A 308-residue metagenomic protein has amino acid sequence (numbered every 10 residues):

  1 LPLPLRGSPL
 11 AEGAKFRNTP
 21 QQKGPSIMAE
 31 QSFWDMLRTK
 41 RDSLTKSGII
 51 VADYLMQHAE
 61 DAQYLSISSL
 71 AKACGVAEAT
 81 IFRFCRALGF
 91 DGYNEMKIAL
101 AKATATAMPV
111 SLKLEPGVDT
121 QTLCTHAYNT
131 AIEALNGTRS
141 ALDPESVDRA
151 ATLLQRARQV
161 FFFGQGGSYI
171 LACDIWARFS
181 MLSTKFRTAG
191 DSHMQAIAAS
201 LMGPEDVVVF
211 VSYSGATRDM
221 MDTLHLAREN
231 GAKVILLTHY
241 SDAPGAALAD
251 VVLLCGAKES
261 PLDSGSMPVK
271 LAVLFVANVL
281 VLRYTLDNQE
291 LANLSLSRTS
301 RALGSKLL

Functional and structural regions predicted by a protein language model:
L1-K15: A cross-taxon signal for low-complexity, glycine/charged-rich
A11-I27: Short, Lys/Arg-enriched N-terminal segments with co-localized hydrophobic residues within the first ~10-30 amino acids
E30-D35, S43, I49-I50, Q57-Y64 (+1 more regions): HTH-adjacent hinge/linker in prokaryotic transcriptional regulators
Y54, A150-L153, A198: CheY-like receiver
E145-A157: Glycine-rich phosphate/diphosphate-binding loops that line cofactor/substrate pockets in enzymes
Q155-F275, V281-N288: Glycine-rich phosphate-binding loops that contact phosphosugars or nucleotide phosphates
E290-L308: A short, charged, Gly/Pro-tolerant segment at domain boundaries
